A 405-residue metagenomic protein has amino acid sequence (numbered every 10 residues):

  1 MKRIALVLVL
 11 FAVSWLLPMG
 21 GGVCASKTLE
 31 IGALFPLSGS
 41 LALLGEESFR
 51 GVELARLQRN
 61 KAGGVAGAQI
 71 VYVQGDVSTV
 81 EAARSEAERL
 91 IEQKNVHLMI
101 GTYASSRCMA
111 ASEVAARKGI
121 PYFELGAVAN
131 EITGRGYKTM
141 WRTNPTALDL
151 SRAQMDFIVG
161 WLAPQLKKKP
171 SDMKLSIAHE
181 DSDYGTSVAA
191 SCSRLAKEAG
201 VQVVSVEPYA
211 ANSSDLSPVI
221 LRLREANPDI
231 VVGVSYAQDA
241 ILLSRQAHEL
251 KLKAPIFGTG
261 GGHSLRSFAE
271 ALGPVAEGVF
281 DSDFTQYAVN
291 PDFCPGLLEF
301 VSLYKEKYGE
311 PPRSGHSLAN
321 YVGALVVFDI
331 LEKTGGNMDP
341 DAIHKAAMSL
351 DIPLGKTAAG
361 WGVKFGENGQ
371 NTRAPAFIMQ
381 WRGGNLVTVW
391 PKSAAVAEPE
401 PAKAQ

Functional and structural regions predicted by a protein language model:
M1-E30, I91, A402-Q405: Short, low-complexity disordered leader/linker segments with a strong preference for bacterial N-terminal type II
S26-L29, R50-Y72, A163-K168, K197-V201: Signal peptide-proximal N-terminal region of secreted/periplasmic/extracellular or secretory-lumen proteins
G32-E53, G75-E81, Y103-A104, A178-S187 (+3 more regions): Extracytoplasmic "Venus flytrap"
L43-R50, A62-Y137, T143, Y209-L216 (+1 more regions): Beta-alpha junction/loop-to-helix N-cap segments that form part of ligand/metal-binding clefts
G67-I70, G101, Q165-I177, P311-L318 (+1 more regions): Surface-exposed patches in mature extracellular/periplasmic domains of secreted proteins
V96-V204, P255-D281: Extracytoplasmic ligand/sensor domains, especially the bilobed periplasmic-binding protein
S244-Y321, K333, T388-A404: Extracellular/periplasmic periplasmic-binding protein-like sensory domains
Y304-S317, F328-L386: Segments of small-molecule ligand-sensing domains
